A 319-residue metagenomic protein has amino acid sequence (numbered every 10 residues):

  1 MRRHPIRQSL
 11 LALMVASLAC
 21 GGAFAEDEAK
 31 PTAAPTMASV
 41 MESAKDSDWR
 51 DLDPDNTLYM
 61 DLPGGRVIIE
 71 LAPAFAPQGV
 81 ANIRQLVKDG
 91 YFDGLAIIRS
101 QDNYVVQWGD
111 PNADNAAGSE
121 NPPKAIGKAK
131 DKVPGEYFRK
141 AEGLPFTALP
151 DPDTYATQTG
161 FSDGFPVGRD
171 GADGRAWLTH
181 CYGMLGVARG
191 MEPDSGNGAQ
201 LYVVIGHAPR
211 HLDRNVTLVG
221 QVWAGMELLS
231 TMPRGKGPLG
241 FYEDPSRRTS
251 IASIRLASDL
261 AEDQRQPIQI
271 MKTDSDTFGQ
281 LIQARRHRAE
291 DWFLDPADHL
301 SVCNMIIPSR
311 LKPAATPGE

Functional and structural regions predicted by a protein language model:
R2, F24-E319: Cyclophilin-like peptidyl-prolyl cis-trans isomerases
R2-L10: Bacterial N-terminal signal peptides that target proteins for export
S9-A19: Bacterial N-terminal signal peptides
